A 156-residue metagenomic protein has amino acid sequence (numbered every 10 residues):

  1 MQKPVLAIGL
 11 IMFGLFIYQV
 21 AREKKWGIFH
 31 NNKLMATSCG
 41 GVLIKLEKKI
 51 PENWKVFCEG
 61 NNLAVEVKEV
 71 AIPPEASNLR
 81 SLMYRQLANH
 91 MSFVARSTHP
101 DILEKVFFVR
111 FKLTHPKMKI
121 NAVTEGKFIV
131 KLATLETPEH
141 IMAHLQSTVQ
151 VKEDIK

Functional and structural regions predicted by a protein language model:
M1-Q2: N-terminal hydrophobic targeting signals that begin at the initiator methionine
V5-Y18: Hydrophobic membrane-insertion alpha-helices, especially the h-region of bacterial N-terminal signal peptides
L10, N32-M35, C39, A76 (+5 more regions): Intrinsic-disorder-associated interaction segments
V20-N78: N-terminal export/targeting and maturation segments
E47-I72, P100-K156: Polar/charged, Gly/Pro-rich intrinsically disordered segments
E75-L103: Short, non-transmembrane amphipathic alpha-helical segments
